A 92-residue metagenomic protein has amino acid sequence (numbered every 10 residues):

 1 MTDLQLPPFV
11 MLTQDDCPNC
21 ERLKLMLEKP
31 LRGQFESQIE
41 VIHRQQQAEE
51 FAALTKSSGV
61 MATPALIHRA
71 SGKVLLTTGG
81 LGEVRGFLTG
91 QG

Functional and structural regions predicted by a protein language model:
M1-S37: Local sequence-structure signature of Cys/Sec-based thiol-disulfide redox active-site neighborhoods
T13, F35-F51: Thiol-based oxidoreductase modules, predominantly thioredoxin-like and allied folds used for disulfide exchange
P18-N19, Q46-E49, G82-E83: Short alpha-helical
R22, L31, E49, K56-S57: Chalcogenol-based redox active-site neighborhoods
K24-L27, K56, G80-G82: Short, glycine/charged-enriched secondary-structure capping and boundary segments
F51-S58, R85-T89: Short amphipathic alpha-helix with an adjacent loop that forms part of the alpha/beta core around
K56-I67: Structural micro-motif
I67-G92: Non-catalytic, surface beta->alpha helical segment in thiol-disulfide oxidoreductase systems
